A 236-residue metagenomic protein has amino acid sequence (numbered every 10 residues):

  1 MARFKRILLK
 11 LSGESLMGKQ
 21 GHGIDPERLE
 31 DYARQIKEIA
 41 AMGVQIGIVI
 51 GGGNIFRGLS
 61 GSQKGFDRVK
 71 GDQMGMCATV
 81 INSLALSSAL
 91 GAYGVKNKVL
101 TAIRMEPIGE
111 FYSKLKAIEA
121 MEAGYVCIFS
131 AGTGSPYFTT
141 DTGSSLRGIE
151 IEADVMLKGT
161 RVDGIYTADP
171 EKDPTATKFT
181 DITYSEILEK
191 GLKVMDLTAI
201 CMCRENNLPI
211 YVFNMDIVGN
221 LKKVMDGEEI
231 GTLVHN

Functional and structural regions predicted by a protein language model:
M1-N236: C-terminal catalytic "cap/lid" subdomain
